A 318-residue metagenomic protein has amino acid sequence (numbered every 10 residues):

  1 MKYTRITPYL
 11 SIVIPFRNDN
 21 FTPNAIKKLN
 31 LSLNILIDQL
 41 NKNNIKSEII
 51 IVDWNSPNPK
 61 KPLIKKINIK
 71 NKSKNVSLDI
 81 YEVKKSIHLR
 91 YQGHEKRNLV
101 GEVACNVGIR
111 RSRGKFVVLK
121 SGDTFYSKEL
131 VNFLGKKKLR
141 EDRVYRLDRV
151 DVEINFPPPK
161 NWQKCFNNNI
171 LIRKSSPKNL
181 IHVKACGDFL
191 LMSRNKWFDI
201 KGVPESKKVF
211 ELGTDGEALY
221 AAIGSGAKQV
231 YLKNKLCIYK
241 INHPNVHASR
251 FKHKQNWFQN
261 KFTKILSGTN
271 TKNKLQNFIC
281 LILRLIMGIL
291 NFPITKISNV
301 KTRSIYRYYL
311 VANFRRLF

Functional and structural regions predicted by a protein language model:
M1-N41: N-proximal low-complexity "stem/linker" segments adjacent to membrane-targeting elements
Y9-V13, E48, E217: Cell-envelope/extracellular polymer assembly enzymes that use nucleotide-activated donors
I45-P57, D79-K85: Short beta-strand/loop segment that forms part of the nucleotide-sugar
L63-R111: Active-site-proximal specificity loops/subdomain of glycosyltransferases
V107-R110, S127-S206: Conserved catalytic core of nucleotide-sugar-dependent glycosyltransferases
V117: Short aromatic/hydrophobic "clamp" motif used to bind/position activated sugar donors
S121-F125: The conserved acidic donor/metal-binding loop of glycosyltransferases
S206-F318: C-terminal catalytic/acceptor-binding lobe
